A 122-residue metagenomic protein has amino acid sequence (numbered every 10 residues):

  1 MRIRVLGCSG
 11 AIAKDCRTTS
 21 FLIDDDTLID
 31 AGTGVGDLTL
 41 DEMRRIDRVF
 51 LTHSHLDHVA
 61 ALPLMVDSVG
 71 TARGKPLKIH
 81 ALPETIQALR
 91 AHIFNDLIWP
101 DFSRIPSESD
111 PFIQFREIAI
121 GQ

Functional and structural regions predicted by a protein language model:
M1-Q122: Binuclear metal-dependent hydrolase catalytic cores
